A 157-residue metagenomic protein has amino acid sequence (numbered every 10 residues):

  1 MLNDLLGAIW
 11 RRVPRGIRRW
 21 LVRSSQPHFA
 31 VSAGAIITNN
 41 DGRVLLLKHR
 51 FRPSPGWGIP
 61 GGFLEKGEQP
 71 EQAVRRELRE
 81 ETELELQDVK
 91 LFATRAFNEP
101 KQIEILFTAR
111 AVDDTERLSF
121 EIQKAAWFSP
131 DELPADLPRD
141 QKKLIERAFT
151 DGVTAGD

Functional and structural regions predicted by a protein language model:
M1-G34: Acidic, metal-coordinating catalytic segment for phosphate/diphosphate chemistry, firing primarily on the Nudix
F29, P55, Q87, K101-I103: Residue-level preference for beta-strand/loop junctions
V31-A33, G42, I103-I105, Q123: Change "...and in nucleic-acid phosphodiester-cleaving endonucleases..." to "...and in nucleic-acid processing enzymes
I37-T38, L46, A109, W127: Conserved hydrophobic "DFG−1" position in protein kinase catalytic cores
N39, R43-E80: Conserved Nudix-box catalytic region and its N-terminal flanking loop in Nudix hydrolases and closely related
S54, E99, F120-D157: Nudix hydrolase/Nudix homology domain
L84-A93: A short coil-to-beta-strand element that immediately follows conserved catalytic motifs
R95-E116, A126, A148: Active-site-adjacent beta-strand/loop module that shapes the phosphate/pyrophosphate-binding cleft
